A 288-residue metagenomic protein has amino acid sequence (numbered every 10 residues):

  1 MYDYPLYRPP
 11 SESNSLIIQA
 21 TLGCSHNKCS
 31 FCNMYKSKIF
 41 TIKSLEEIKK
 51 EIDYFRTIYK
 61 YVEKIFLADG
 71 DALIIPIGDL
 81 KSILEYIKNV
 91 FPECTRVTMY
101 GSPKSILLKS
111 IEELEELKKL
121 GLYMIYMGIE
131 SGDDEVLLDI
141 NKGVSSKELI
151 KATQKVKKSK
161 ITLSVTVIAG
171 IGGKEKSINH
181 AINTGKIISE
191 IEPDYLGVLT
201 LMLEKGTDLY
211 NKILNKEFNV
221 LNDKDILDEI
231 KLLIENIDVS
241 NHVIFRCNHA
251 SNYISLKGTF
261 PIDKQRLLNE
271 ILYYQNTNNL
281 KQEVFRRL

Functional and structural regions predicted by a protein language model:
Y2-E12, K186-L288: Auxiliary Fe-S-binding modules of radical SAM enzymes
Y4-E47: Canonical Radical SAM [4Fe-4S] cluster-binding loop centered on the CxxxCxxC motif and its immediate flanking residues
L16-I18, E63-I65, T95-G101, I125-M127 (+3 more regions): Hydrophobic faces of well-ordered beta-strands that scaffold small-molecule active sites in alpha/beta enzyme cores
C24, C32, I48, L67 (+6 more regions): Conserved, mostly hydrophobic/aromatic
I48, L80, S110, L149 (+3 more regions): Aromatic/hydrophobic pocket-lining residues that form the small-molecule binding cavity in soluble enzyme cores
R56-S159: Conserved SAM/AdoMet-binding glycine-rich loop
K104, G132-V136, V156-H180, L199-K205 (+1 more regions): Conserved strand-turn element in the central/C-terminal portion of the radical SAM core barrel that lines
E112-L114, G172-E190: Catalytic cores of alpha/beta
